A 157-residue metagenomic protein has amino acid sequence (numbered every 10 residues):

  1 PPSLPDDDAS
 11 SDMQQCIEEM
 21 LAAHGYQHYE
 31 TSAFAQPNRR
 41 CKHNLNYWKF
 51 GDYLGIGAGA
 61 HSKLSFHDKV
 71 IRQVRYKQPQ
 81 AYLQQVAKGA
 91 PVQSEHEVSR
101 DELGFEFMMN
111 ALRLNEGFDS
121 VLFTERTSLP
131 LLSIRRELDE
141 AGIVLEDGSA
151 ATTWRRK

Functional and structural regions predicted by a protein language model:
P1-L129: C-terminal scaffold of the Radical SAM
A35-N38, E140, W154: Short secondary-structure capping/turn micro-motifs that flank functional sites
Y47-F50, L138-G142: Short, charged low-complexity intrinsically disordered segments located at boundaries of structured domains
Y53, S149-W154: Hydrophobic residues embedded in beta-strands of well-ordered beta-sheets
S120-V121, S133, D147: Extended hydrophobic-aromatic, low-complexity segments
T127-E140: Short amphipathic alpha-helical interaction segments
D139-A151: A short, conserved structural fragment
